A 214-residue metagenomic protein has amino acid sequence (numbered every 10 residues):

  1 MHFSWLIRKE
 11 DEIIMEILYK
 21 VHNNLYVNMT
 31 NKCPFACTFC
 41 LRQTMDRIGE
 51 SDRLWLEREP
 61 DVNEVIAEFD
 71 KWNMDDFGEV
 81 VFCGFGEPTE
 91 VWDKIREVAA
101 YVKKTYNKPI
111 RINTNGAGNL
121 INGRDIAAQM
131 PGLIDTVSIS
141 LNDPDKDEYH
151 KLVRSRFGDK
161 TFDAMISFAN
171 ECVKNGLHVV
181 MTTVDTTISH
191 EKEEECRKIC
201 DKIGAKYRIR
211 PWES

Functional and structural regions predicted by a protein language model:
M15-D61: Canonical Radical SAM [4Fe-4S] cluster-binding loop centered on the CxxxCxxC motif and its immediate flanking residues
A36, D76-F77, Y106, L133: Short loop/turn motifs at secondary-structure junctions
T44-E50, D76-V80, D145-E148: Short, basic/glycine-rich phosphate-binding loops at helix/coil junctions that contact nucleotide phosphates
V62-F85: Short Fe-S-cluster ligation motifs
F85-S214: Conserved AdoMet/S-adenosylmethionine-binding subsite of the radical SAM
